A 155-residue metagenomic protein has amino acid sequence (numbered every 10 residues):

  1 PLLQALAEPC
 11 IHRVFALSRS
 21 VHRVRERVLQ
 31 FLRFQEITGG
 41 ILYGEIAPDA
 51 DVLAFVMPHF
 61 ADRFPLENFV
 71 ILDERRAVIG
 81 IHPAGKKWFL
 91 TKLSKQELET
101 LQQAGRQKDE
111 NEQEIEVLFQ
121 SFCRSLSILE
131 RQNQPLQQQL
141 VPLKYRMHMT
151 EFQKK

Functional and structural regions predicted by a protein language model:
P1-K155: Extended, well-ordered protein cores
